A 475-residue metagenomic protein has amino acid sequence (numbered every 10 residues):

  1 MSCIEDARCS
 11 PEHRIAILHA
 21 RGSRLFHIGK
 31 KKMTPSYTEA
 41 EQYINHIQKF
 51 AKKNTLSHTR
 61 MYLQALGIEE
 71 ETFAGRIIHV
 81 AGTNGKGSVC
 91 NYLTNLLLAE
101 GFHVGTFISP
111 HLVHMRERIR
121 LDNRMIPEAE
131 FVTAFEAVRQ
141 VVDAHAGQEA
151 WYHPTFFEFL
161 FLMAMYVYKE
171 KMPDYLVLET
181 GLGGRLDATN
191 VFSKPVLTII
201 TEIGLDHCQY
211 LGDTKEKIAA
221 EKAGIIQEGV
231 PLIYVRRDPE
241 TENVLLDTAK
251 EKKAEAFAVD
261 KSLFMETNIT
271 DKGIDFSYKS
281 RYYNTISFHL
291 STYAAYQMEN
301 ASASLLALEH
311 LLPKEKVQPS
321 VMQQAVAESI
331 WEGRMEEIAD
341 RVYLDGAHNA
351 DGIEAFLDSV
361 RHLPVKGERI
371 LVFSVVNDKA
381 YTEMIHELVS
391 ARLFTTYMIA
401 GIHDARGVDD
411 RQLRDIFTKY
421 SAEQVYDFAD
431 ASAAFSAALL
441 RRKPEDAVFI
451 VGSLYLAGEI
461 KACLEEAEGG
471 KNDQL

Functional and structural regions predicted by a protein language model:
R24, G29-G82, S88-E100, F107 (+1 more regions): Short functional linear segments
Q64, E69-F73, A99-S193, E240: ATP-dependent carboxylate-amine ligase catalytic core
A74-R76, Y175-T180, L186-I199, I203-H207 (+2 more regions): Nucleotide phosphate-binding/pyrophosphate-handling subdomain across enzymes that bind or process nucleotide phosphates
I108-P110, V235-R236, K250-T270, L290-A295 (+6 more regions): Beta-strand->loop->alpha-helix junctions that form or flank phosphate-binding loops in nucleotide-handling enzymes
H145-E149, M172-E179, P195-F288, A301 (+1 more regions): Acidic, Mg2+-coordinating active-site environments of NTP-dependent enzymes
D238-T248, K253, K272, V342 (+2 more regions): C-terminal helical cap/extension that packs against the catalytic core of soluble nucleotide-cofactor enzymes
